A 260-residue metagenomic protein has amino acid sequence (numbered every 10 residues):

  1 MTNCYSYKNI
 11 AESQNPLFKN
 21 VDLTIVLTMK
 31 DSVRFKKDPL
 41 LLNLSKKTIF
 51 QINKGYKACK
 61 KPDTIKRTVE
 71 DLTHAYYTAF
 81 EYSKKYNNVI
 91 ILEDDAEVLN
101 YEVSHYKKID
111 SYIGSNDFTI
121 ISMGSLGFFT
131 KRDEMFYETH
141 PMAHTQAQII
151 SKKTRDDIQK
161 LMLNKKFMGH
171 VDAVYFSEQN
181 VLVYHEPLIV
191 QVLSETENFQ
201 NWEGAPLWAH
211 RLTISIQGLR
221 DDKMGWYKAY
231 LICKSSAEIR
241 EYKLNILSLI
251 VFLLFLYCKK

Functional and structural regions predicted by a protein language model:
T2-L92, A96-K260: An acidic/histidine-cluster motif and surrounding catalytic segment that typifies divalent-metal-assisted enzyme active
